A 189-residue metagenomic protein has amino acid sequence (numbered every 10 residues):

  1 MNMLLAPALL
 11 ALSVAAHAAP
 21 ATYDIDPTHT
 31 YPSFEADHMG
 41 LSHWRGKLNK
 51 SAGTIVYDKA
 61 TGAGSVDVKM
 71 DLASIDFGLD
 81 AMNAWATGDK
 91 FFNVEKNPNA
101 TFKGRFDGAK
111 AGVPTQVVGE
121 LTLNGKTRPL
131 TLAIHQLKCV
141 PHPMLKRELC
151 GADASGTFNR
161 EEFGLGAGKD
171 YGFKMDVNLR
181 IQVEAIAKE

Functional and structural regions predicted by a protein language model:
M1-A8: Sec-dependent signal peptide recognition, specifically the positively charged N-region followed immediately by
A8-A18: Hydrophobic h-region of N-terminal signal peptides that target proteins for export in Gram-negative bacteria
A18-E189: Low-complexity, acidic/polar, glycine-enriched regions of mature
